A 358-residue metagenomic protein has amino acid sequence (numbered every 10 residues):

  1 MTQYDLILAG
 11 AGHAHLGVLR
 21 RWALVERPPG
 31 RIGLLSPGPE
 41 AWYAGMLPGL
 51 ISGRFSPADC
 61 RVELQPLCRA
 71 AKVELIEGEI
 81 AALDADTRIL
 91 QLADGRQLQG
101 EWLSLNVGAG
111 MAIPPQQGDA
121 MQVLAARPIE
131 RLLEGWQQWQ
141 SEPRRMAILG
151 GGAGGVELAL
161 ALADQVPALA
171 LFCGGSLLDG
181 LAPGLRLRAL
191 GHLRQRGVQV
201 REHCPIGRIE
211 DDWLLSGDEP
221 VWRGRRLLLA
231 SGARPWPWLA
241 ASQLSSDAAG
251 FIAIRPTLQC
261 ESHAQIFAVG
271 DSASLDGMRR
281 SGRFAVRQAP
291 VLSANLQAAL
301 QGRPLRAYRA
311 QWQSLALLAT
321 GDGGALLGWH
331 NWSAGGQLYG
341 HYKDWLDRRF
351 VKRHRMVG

Functional and structural regions predicted by a protein language model:
T2-Q3, A70-R145, L228-A230: FAD-binding core/adjacent interface of flavoenzyme oxidoreductases
T2-V73, E157-P183: Beta1-alpha1 glycine-rich phosphate/pyrophosphate-binding loop at the start of Rossmann-like nucleotide-binding domains
A9-A11, L105, L149-G150: Conserved N-terminal Rossmann-fold NAD(P)-binding element of oxidoreductases
L19, F284-Q311, L317: Internal hydrophobic alpha-helix adjacent to the cofactor/substrate pocket in enzyme cavities
L75-A82, L98, V166-P256: A Rossmann-like FAD-binding core segment of flavoenzymes
A120-P143, W222-R226, A230-P290, A294: FAD-site-proximal beta/loop scaffold in flavoenzymes
E134-A168, F172: Rossmann-like NAD(P)H-binding beta-loop-alpha module
D322-G358: C-terminal auxiliary extensions adjacent to catalytic cores
